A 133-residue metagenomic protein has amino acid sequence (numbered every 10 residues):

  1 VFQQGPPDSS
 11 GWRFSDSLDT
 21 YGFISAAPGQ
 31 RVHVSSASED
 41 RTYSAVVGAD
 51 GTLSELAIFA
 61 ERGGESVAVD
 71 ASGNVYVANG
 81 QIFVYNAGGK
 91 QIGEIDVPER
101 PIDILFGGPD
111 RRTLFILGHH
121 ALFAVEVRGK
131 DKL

Functional and structural regions predicted by a protein language model:
V1, G11-V32, A57-N74, A78-N79 (+2 more regions): Beta-rich, blade/repeat-based domains predominating in secreted/periplasmic proteins but also intracellular
V1-F2, D40-Y43, I82-F83, L122-A124: Structural signal for beta-propeller blades
F2-S9, E94: Surface-exposed loop/turn elements that mediate protein-protein interactions on large endomembrane-trafficking
G5, S44-T52, E126-L133: Short loop/turn segments immediately following beta-strands, especially the blade-tip and inter-blade linker loops
S35-D40, V77: Short, solvent-exposed loop/turn segments at conserved positions within beta-propeller repeat blades
A37, V47, G80, P109 (+2 more regions): Short loop/turn segments immediately following the C-termini of beta-strands
G48, D70, N86: Short, acidic, Ser/Thr-enriched surface-loop or helix-capping motifs
